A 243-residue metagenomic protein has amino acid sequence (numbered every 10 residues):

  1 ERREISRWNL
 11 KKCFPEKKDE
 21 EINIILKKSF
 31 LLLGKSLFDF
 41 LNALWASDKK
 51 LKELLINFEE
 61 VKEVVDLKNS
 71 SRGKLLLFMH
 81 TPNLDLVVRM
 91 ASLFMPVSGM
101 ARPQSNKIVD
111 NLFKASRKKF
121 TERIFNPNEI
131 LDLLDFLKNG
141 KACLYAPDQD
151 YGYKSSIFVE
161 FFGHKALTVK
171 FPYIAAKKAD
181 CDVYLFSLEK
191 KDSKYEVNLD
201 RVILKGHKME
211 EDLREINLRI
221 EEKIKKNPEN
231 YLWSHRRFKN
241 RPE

Functional and structural regions predicted by a protein language model:
E1-F78, N111-F113, T121: Membrane-anchoring hydrophobic helices of lipid-metabolizing enzymes
R2, I56, F125, D212-E215: Soluble or luminal CAZymes and related metallo-dependent hydrolases
I5, K62, L86, L112 (+2 more regions): Short Gly/charged-rich anion-binding patches and loops
L10, R117, A175-A176: Structural element of the ATP-grasp superfamily
C13-F14, F120, A179, N227: Residues at alpha-helix termini
N23, D66-S70, L93-F94, N128-E243: Non-catalytic C-terminal accessory region of glycerolipid acyltransferases and related lyso-lipid remodeling enzymes
S70-N128, D150-E160, K165: Catalytic core of membrane glycerolipid acyltransferases/transacylases, capturing the structured, soluble-facing
